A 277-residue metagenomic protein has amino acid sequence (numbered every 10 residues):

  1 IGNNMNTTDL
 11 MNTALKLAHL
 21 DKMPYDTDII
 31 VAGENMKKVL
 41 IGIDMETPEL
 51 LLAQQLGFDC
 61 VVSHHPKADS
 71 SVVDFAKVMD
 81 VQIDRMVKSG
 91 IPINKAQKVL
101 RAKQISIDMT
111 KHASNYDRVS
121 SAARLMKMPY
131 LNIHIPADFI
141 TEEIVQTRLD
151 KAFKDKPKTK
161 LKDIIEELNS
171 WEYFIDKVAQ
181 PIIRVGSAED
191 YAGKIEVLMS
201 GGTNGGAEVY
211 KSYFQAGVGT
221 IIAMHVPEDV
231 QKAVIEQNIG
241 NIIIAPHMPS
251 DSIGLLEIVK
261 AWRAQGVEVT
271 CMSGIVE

Functional and structural regions predicted by a protein language model:
N3-E277: Active-site catalytic microenvironments in core metabolic enzymes, especially phosphate/sugar-handling
